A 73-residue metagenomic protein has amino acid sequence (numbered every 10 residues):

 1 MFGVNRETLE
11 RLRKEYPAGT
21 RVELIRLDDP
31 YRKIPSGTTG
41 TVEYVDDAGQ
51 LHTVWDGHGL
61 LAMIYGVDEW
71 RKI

Functional and structural regions predicted by a protein language model:
F2-I73: Basic/aromatic-rich interaction segments and small domains that mediate binding to polyanionic partners
